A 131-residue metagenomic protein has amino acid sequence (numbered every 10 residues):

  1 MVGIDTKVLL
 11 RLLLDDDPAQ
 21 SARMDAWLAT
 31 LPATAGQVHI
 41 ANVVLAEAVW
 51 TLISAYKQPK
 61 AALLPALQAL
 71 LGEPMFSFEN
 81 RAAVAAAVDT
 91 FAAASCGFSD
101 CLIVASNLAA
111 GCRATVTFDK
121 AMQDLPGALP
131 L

Functional and structural regions predicted by a protein language model:
M1-I40, A55-A62: Short, well-structured N-terminal submotif of metal-dependent ribonuclease cores
I4, H39-I40, F78, F98 (+1 more regions): Short beta-strand scaffold positions
L9, L45, M122-Q123: A generic structural signal for short hydrophobic patches within well-formed alpha-helices
A41-V44, A83: Short, conserved alpha-helical segments within structured domains
V49-I53, V88: Amphipathic alpha-helical segments within well-ordered protein domains
K57-L71, M75: Glycine/small-residue-rich phosphate/adenosyl-binding loop
M75-A114: Active-site neighborhoods of divalent-metal-dependent phosphate/nucleic-acid chemistry enzymes
V104-L131: Acidic, PIN/NYN-like endoribonuclease modules and their adjacent C-terminal/linker elements
